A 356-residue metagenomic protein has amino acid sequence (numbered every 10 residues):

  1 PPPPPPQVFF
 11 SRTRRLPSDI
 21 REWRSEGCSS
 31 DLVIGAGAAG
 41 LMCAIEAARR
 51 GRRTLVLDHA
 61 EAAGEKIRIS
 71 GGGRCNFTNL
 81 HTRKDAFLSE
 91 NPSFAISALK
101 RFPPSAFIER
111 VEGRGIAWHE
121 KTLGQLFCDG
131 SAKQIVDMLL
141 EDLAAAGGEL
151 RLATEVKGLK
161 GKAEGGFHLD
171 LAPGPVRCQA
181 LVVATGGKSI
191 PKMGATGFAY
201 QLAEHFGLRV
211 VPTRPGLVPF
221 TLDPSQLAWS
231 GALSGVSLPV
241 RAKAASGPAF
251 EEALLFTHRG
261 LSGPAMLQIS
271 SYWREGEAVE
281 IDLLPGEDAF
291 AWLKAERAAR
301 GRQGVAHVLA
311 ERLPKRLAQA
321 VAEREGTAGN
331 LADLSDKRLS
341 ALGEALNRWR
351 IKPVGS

Functional and structural regions predicted by a protein language model:
P1-C28: Single conserved hydrophobic/aromatic residue that forms the stacking wall/gate of nucleotide- or nucleobase-binding
D31-V56: N-terminal Rossmann-like FAD-binding beta1-loop-alpha1 element of flavoenzymes
I34, V156, V176-S189, L254-T257: Short hydrophobic core segments
A48-G72: Glycine-rich FAD pyrophosphate-binding loop
A60-A63, R68-I69, F77-K84, A117 (+2 more regions): An anion/pyrophosphate-binding glycine-rich loop and adjacent beta-alpha core in soluble alpha-beta enzymes
R74-E120: Glycine-rich active-site loop/strand segments that organize a redox cofactor
L152, A320-S356: A glycine-rich dinucleotide-binding beta-alpha-beta segment and adjacent secondary-structure elements that constitute
L152-G165: A conserved short coil-to-beta-strand element within the FAD-binding core of flavoproteins
